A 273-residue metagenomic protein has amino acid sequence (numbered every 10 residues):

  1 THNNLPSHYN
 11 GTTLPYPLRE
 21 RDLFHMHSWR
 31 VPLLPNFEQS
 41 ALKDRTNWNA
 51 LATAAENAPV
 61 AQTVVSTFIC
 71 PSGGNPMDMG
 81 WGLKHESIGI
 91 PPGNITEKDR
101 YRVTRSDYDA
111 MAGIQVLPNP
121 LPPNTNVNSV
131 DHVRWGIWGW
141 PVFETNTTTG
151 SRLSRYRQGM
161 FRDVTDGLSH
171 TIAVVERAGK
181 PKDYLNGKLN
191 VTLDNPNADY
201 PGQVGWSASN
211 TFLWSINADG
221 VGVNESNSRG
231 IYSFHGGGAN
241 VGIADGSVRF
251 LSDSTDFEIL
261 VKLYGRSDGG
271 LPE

Functional and structural regions predicted by a protein language model:
T1-N3, L34-T46, A50, S72-D78 (+4 more regions): A generic secondary-structure signal for well-formed alpha-helical elements
T1-R30, E38-R45: Conserved hydrophobic/amphipathic alpha-helical signal-anchor segments
S7-N10, R45-W48, D78-E86, D183-G187: Short, solvent-exposed loop/turn and secondary-structure capping segments
R21-H25, Q62, R100, V164: Extracytoplasmic/periplasmic, Sec-exported soluble proteins
H27-V31, V65, F257: A structural signal for well-ordered alpha-helical segments within the folded catalytic domains of diverse enzymes
R30-E38, N240, Y264: Non-transmembrane alpha-helical segments in soluble domains of secreted/periplasmic/extracellular proteins
A52, G74, P92-E273: Hydrophobic alpha-helical interface faces used for helix-helix packing
V65-N75, G80-L83: Extended catalytic-interface subdomain
